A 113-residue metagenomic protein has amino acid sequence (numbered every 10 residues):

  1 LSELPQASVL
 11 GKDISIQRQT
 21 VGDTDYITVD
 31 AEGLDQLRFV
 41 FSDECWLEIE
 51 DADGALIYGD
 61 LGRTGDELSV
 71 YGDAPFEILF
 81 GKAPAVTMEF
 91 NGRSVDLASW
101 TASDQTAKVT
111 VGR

Functional and structural regions predicted by a protein language model:
L1-R113: Extended low-complexity, proline-rich intrinsically disordered regions
